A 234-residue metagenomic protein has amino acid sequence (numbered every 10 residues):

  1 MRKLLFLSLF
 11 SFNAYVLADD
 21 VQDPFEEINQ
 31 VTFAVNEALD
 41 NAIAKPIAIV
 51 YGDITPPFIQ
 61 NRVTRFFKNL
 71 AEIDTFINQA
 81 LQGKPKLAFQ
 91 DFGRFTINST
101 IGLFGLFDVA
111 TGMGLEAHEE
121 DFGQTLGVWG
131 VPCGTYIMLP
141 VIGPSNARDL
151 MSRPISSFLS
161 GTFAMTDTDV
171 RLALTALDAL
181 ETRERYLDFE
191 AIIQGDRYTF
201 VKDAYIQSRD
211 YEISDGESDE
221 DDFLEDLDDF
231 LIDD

Functional and structural regions predicted by a protein language model:
M1-L4: Positively charged n-region of N-terminal signal peptides that target proteins for export
S11-A14: N-terminal signal peptide c-region/cleavage motif recognized by signal peptidases
D19-D20, Q124, G130-D234: A structured, mid-to-C-terminal "fold-capping" secondary-structure block
D19-Q22, E37-A48, A71: Short alpha-helical hairpin
D20-A34: Short N-terminal segments immediately surrounding and downstream of signal-peptide cleavage
A42-N61: Membrane interface segments of multi-pass transport proteins and intramembrane proteases
N69-P144: Mid-length scaffold segments of soluble, non-membrane domains
